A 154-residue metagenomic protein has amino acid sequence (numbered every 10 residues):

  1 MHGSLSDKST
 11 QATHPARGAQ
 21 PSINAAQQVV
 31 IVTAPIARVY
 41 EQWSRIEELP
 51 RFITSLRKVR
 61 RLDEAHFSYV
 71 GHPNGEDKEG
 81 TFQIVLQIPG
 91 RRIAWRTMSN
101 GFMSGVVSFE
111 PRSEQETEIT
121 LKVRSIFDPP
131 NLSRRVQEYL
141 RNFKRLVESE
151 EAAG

Functional and structural regions predicted by a protein language model:
M1-E64, N142, L146: Hydrophobic ligand-binding cavity/cleft-lining segments
G3-S4, G18-Q20, K78, Q83-L86 (+1 more regions): Beta-strand/loop substructures that line and gate deep hydrophobic ligand-binding cavities in soluble
A26-Q27, I36, G71, R96 (+1 more regions): A general structural-boundary detector
V29-T33, R60, V70, Q83-V85 (+1 more regions): Generic structural detector for well-ordered beta-strands
L56-K58, E64-F67, F102, G154: Residue-level signal for alpha-helical context at structural boundaries
R61-S68, Q87-W95: Short, hydrophobic/aromatic-rich segments at coil-to-beta transitions
L62, V70, T120-K122: Solvent-exposed beta-strand sheet faces enriched in polar/charged residues
P73-G75: Acidic pyrophosphate-coordinating catalytic loop
